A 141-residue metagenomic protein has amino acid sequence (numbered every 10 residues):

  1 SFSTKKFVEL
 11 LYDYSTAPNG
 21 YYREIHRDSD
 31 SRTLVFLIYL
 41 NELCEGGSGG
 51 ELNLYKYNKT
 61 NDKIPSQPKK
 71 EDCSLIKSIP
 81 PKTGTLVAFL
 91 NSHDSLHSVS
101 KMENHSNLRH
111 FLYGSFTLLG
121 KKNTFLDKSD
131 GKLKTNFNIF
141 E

Functional and structural regions predicted by a protein language model:
S1-D130, K134-T135: Catalytic core of non-heme Fe(II) oxygenases with the double-stranded beta-helix
N138: Catalytic and substrate-binding regions of extracellular carbohydrate-active enzymes, especially polysaccharide lyases
